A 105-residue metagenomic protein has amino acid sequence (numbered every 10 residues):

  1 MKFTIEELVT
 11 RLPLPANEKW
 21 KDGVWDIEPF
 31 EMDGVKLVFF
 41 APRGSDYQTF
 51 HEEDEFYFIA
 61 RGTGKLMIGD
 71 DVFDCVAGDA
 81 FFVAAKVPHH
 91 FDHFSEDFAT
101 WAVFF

Functional and structural regions predicted by a protein language model:
M1-F39, G44-Y47: A short, N-terminal "cap"/entry segment at the start of jelly-roll beta-barrel domains of the cupin/DSBH fold
E31-D33, M67-D71, F94: Short strand-coil-strand connectors
G34, E53, D97-F98: A structure-centric signal for secondary-structure junctions around beta-strands
V38-F39, L66, T100: Short hydrophobic/aromatic-rich beta-strand segments that constitute the beta-sheet cores of beta-sandwich/beta-barrel
H51-L66: Short, conserved beta-strand element in jelly-roll/cupin
D70-A85: Short acidic-glycine-tyrosine-enriched beta hairpin
A85-F105: Ligand-binding loop in jelly-roll beta-barrel domains
